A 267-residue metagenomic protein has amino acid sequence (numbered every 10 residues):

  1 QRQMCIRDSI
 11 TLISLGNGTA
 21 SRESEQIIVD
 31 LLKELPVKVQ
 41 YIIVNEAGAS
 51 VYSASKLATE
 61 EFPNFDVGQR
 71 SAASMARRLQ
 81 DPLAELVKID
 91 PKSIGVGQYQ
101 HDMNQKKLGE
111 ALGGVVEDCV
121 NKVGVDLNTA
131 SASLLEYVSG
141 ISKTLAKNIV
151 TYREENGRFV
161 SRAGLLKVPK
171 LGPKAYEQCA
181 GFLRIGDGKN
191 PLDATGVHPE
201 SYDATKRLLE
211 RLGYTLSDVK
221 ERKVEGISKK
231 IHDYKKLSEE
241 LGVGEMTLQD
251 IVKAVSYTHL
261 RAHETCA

Functional and structural regions predicted by a protein language model:
Q1-Q3, R7-G113: Phosphate- and other anionic-substrate recognition elements at nucleic-acid/protein interfaces
R2, I6, H259, C266-A267: Single conserved hydrophobic/aromatic residue that forms the stacking wall/gate of nucleotide- or nucleobase-binding
D8-S9, N17, L32-P36, S55 (+12 more regions): Conserved NTP-handling cores and scaffolds of large molecular machines
S53, N64-V67, K88, V96-H101 (+6 more regions): Generic structural "secondary-structure junction" signal
S93-V123, M246-R261: Long, charged amphipathic helices and adjacent flexible linkers at domain junctions
K122-A254: Accessory alpha-helical DNA-binding modules that contact the DNA backbone or grooves
